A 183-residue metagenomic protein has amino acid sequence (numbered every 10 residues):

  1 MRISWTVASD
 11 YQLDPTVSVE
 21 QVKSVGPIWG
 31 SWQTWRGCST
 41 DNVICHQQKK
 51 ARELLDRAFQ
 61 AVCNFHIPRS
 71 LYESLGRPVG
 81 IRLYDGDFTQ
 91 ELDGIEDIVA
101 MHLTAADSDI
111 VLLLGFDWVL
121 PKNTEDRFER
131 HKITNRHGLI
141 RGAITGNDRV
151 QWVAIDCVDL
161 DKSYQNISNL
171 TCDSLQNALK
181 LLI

Functional and structural regions predicted by a protein language model:
M1-I183: Metal-ion/cofactor- or nucleotide/acyl-coenzyme-handling active-site neighborhoods
